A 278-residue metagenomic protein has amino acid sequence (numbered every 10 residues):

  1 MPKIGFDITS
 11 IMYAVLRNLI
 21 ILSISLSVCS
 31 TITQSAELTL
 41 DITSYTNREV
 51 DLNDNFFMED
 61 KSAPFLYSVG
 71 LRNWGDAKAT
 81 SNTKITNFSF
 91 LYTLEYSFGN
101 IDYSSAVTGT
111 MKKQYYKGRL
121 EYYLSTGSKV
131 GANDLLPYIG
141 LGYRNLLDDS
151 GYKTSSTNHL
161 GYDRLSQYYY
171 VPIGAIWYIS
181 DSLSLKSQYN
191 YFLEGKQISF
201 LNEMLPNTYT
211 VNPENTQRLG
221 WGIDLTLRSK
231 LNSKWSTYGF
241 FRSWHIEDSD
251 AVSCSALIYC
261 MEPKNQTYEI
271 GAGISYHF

Functional and structural regions predicted by a protein language model:
T31-A106, S275-H277: Short glycine/proline- and aromatic-enriched beta-strand/turn motifs that initiate or cap beta-hairpins
Q34-L40, S81-L94, L135-L141, V171 (+4 more regions): Transmembrane beta-strands of outer-membrane beta-barrel proteins
I42-R48, L94-D102, L141-D149, W177 (+3 more regions): Transmembrane beta-strands of outer-membrane beta-barrel pores
R48-E59, G99-M111, L147-N158, G195-V211 (+1 more regions): Outer-membrane beta-barrel translocator domains and adjoining extracellular loop/strand segments of Gram-negative
K61-Y67, T86-F88, F98, T110-L120 (+4 more regions): Residues that define the transmembrane beta-barrel architecture of outer-membrane proteins
Y67-D76, S81, L120-S128, L141-Y143 (+4 more regions): Residues on the lipid-exposed face of transmembrane beta-strands in outer-membrane beta-barrel proteins
A132-Y138, G142-N212: Detector for outer-membrane/organellar transmembrane beta-barrel domains, recognizing the amphipathic beta-strand
N207-F278: Predominantly the C-terminal beta-signal and adjacent terminal strand-loop region of outer-membrane beta-barrel
